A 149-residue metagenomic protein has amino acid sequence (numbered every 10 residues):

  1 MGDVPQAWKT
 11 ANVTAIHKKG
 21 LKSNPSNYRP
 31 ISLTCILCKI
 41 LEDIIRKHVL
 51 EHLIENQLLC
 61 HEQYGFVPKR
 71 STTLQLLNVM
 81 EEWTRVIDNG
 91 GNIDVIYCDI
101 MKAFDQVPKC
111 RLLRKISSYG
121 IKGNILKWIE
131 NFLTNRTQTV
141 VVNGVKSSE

Functional and structural regions predicted by a protein language model:
M1-E149: Conserved pre-catalytic core of RNA-dependent polymerases
